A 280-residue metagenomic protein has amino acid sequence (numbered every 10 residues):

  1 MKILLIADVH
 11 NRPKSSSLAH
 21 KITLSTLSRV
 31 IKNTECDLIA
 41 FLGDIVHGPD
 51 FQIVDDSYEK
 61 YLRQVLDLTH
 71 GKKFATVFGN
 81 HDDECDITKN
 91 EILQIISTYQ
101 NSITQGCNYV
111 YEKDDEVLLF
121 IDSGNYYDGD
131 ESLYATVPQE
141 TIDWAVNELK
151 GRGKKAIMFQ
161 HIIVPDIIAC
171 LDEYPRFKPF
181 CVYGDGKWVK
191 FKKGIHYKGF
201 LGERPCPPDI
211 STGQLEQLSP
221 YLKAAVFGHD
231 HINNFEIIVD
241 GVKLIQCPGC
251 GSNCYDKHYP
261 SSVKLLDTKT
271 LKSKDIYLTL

Functional and structural regions predicted by a protein language model:
M1-Q64: N-terminal active-site segment of His-dependent metallophosphoesterases
I3-L5, D37-L42, H47, K73-F78 (+6 more regions): Structural recognition of the beta-strand scaffold that forms the well-ordered cores of secreted hydrolase catalytic
N11-S15, H47-D50, T76-I87, C107 (+4 more regions): Active-site environment of divalent metal-dependent phosphoester hydrolases
S16-L18, G43-L66, D83-N101, C170 (+2 more regions): Metal-dependent catalytic neighborhoods of phosphoester/phosphodiester hydrolases
S28, N108, T212-E216: Short hydrophobic/charged patches on amphipathic alpha-helices used for structural packing and interfaces
T34-L38, S132-G228, N234: His/acidic metal-ligating clusters that form di-metal
E59-K154, P179, L244, C250 (+1 more regions): Extended active-site neighborhood of metal-dependent phosphoesterases/phosphodiesterases
K113-D114, P205, G213-Y221, H231-L280: Binuclear metal-dependent phosphoesterase catalytic core
